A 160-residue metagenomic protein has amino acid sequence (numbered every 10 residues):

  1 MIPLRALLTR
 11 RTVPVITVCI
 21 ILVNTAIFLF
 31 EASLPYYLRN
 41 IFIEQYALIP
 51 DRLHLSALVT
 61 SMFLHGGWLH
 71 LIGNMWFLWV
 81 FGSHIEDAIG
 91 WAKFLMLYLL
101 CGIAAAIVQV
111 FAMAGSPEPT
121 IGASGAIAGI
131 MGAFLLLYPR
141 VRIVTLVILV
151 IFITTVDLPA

Functional and structural regions predicted by a protein language model:
M1-A160: A detector for small-residue-rich transmembrane helices and their helix-helix packing motifs
